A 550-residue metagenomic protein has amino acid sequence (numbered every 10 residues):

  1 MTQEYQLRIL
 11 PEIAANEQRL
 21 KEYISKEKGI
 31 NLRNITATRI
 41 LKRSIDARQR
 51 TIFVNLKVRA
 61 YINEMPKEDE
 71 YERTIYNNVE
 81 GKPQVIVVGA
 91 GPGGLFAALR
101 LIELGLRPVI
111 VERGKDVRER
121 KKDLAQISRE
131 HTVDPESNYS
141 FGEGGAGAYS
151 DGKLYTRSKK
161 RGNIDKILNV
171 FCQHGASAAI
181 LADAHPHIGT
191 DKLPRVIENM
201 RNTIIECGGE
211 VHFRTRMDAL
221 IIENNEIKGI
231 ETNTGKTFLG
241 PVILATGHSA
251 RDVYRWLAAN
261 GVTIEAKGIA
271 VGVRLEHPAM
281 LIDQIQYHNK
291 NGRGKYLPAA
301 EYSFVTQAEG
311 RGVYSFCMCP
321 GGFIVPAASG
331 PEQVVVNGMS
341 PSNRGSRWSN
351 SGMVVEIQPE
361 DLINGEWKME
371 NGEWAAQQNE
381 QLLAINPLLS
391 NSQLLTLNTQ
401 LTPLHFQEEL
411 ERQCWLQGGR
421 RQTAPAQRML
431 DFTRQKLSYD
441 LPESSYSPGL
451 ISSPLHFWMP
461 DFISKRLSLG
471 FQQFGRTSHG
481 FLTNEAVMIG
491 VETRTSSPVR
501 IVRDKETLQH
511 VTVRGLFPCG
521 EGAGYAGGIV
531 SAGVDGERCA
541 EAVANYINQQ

Functional and structural regions predicted by a protein language model:
T2-V54, V58-Y149, K153, R157-V170 (+2 more regions): Residues forming the flavin
